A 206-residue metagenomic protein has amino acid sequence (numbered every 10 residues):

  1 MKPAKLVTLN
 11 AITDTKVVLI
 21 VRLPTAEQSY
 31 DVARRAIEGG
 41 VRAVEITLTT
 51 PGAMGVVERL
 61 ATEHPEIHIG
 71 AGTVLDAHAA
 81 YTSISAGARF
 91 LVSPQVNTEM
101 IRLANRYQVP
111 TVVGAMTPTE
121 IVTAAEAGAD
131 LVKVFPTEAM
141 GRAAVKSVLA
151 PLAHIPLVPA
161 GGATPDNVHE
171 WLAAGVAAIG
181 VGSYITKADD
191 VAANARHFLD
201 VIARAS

Functional and structural regions predicted by a protein language model:
M1-R89, R106, P165-D166, I185-S206: Conserved N-terminal beta1-alpha1 strand-loop-helix module at the mouth
I20, E45, G70, V92 (+3 more regions): Conserved beta-strand positions in the central sheet of alpha/beta enzyme cores
R22-P24, T50, A71-A77, S93-V96 (+3 more regions): Glycine-rich beta-to-alpha transition loops that act as phosphate-gripper elements at the mouths of alpha/beta enzyme
G40, G87, Q95, Q108 (+5 more regions): Conserved functional loop/turn residues at catalytic and ligand-binding sites
V41-I46, I84-R89, N105-Y107, T117-V145 (+1 more regions): Glycine/Thr-rich beta-alpha phosphate-binding loop at enzyme active sites
T62-I67, Q108-T111, I155, A160: Short acidic, glycine/proline-enriched helix-loop-strand junctions
D76-A86, T119-A127, A144, A150 (+1 more regions): Catalytic cores of alpha/beta
F90-L103, V134-R142, A174-H197: Glycine-rich phosphate-binding active-site loops on the catalytic face of alpha/beta enzymes
